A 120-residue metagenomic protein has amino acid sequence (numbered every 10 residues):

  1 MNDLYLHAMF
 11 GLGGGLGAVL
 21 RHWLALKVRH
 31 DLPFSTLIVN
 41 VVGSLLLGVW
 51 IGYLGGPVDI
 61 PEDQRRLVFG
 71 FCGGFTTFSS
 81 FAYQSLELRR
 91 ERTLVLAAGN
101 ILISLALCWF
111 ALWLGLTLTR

Functional and structural regions predicted by a protein language model:
M1-R120: Membrane-interface helix-loop junctions in multi-pass transporters/channels
